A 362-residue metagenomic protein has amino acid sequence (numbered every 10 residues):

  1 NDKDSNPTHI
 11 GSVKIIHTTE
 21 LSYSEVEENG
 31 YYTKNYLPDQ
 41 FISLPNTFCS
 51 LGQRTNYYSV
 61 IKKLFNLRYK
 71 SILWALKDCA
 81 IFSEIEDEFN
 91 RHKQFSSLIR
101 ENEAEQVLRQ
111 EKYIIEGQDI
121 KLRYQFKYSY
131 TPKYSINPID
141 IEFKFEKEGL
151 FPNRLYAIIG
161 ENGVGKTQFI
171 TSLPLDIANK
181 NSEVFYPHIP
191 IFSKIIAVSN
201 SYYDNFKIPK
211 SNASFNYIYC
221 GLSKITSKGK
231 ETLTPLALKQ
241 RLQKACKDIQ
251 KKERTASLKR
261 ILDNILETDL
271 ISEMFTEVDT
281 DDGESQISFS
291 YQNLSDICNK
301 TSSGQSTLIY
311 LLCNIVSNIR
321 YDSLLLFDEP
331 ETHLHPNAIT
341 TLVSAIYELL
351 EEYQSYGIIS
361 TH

Functional and structural regions predicted by a protein language model:
N1-D119: Long, basic/Gly/Ser/Thr-rich N-terminal segments that mediate initial subcellular attachment or targeting
H9, H17, Y69, H92 (+4 more regions): Histidine (H) residue identity feature
I81-G149, I189-P190, Y202-A213, I218-S306 (+1 more regions): Extended helical coiled-coil dimerization/tether regions that scaffold and oligomerize large DNA-maintenance assemblies
S135-F185, S288-H362: Switch/communication elements of ASCE P-loop NTPase nucleotide-binding domains
Y156-I158, I196-V198, I218-C220, I358: Hydrophobic/aromatic beta-strand patches that form the interior of the parallel beta-sheet core in alpha/beta enzyme
L173, S199, G221-S223, L266 (+2 more regions): Active-site proximal loops enriched in glycine and acidic residues that flank catalytic Cys/His/Asp and coordinate
V184-S199: Conserved catalytic segments around the Walker B and adjacent sensor/switch elements of P-loop NTPase domains
A197-S199, S272-M274, L326-F327, I358-I359: A structural signal for short, well-ordered beta-strand segments and their strand-loop junctions that often border
